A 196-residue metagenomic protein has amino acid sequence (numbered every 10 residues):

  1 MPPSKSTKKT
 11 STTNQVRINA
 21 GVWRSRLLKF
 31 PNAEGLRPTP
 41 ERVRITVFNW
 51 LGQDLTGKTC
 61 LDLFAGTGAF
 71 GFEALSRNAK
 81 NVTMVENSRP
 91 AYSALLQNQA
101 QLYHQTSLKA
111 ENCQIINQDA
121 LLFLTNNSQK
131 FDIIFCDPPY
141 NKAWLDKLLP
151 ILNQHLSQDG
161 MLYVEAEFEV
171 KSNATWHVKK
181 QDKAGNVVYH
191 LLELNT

Functional and structural regions predicted by a protein language model:
M1-T196: Class I S-adenosyl-L-methionine-dependent methyltransferase catalytic core
